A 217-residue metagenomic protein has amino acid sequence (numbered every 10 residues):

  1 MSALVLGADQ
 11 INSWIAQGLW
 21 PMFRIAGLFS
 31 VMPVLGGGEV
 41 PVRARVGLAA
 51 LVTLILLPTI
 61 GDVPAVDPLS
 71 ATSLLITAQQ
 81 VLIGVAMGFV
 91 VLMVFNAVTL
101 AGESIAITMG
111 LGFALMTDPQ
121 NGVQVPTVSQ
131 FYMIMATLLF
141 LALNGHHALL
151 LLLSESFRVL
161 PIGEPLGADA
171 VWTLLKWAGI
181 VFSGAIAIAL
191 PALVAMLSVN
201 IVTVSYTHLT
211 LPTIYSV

Functional and structural regions predicted by a protein language model:
M1-L209, T213-S216: Hydrophobic alpha-helical segments and their helix-loop boundaries in membrane and membrane-proximal proteins
